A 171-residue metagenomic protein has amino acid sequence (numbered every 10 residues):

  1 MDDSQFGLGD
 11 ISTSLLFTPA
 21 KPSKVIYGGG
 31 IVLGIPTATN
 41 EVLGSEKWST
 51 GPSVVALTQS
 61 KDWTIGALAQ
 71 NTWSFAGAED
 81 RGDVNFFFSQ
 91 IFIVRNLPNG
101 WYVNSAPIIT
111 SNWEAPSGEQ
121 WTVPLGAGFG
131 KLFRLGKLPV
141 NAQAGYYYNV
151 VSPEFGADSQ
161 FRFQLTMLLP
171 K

Functional and structural regions predicted by a protein language model:
M1-F86, A115-T122, R134, P139-N141 (+1 more regions): Outer-membrane pore/translocation modules
F92-Y146: Glycine/small-residue-rich hydrophobic helix-like segments
